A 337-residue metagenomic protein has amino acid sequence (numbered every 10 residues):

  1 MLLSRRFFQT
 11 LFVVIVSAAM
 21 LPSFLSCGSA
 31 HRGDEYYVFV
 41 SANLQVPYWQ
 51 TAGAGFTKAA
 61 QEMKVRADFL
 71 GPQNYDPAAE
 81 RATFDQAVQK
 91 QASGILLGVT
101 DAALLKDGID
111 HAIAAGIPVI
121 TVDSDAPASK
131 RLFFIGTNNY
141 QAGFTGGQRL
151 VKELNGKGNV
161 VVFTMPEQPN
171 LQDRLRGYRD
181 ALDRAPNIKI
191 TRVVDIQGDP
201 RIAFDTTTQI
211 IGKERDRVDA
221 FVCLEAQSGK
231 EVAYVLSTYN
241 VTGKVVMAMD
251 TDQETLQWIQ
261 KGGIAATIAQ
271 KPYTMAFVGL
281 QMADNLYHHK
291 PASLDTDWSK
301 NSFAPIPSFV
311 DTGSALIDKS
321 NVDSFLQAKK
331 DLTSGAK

Functional and structural regions predicted by a protein language model:
M1-Y36, D110-I117, S334-K337: Short, low-complexity disordered leader/linker segments with a strong preference for bacterial N-terminal type II
Y36-A59, M63, D68-F84, K90 (+3 more regions): Extracytoplasmic "Venus flytrap"
V38-V40, Q91-V99, P118-V122, V161-V162 (+4 more regions): Periplasmic-binding protein-like
Y48-M63, A142-R149, N170-I188, I202 (+3 more regions): Short, solvent-exposed amphipathic alpha-helices that sit in or adjacent to ligand/effector-binding or catalytic
E80, I135-V160, Q172-D173, R201-F204 (+2 more regions): Hydrophobic alpha-helical segments within soluble ligand-binding/sensing domains
D85, I95-I113, Y178, Q197-W258: Hydrophobic alpha-helical
A102-Q141, T145, R149-E153, N159 (+2 more regions): Flexible loop/hinge segments that line or gate small-molecule binding clefts
A181, M282-K337: Hinge/cleft segment of the Venus flytrap/periplasmic-binding protein
